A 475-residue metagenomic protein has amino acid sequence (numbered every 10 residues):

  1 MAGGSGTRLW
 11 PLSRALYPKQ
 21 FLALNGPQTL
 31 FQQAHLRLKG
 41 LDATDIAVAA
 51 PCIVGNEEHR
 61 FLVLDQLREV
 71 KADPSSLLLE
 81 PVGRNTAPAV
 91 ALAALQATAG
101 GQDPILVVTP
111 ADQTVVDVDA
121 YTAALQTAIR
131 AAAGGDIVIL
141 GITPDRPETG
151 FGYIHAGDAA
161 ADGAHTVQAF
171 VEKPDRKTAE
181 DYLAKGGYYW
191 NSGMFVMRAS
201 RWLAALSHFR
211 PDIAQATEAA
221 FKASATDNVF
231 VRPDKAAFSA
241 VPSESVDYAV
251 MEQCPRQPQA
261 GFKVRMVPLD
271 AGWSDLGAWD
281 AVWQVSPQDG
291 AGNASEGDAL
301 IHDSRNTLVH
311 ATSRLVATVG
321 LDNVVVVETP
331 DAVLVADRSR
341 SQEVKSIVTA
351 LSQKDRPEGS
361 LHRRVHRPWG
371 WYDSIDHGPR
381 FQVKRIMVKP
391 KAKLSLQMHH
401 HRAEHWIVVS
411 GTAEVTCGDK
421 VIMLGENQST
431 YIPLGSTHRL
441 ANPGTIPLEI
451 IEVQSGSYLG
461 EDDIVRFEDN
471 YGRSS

Functional and structural regions predicted by a protein language model:
M1-A2, V54, V107-P110, I139-T143 (+3 more regions): Short beta-strand segments
T7-P18, A23-P110, T114-A120, Q126 (+3 more regions): Conserved N-terminal catalytic core of the sugar/cofactor nucleotidyltransferase
V48-A49, A72-P74, G101-P104, A133-I137 (+8 more regions): Short coil/turn connectors at secondary-structure junctions
D117-A240: Conserved core of the sugar-phosphate nucleotidyltransferase
S200-I407, T412-T430, H438, P443 (+2 more regions): Left-handed beta-helix
I450: Noncatalytic nucleic-acid binding interfaces
E461-S475: Acidic/histidine-enriched, glycine/proline-rich intrinsically disordered or flexible terminal extensions
